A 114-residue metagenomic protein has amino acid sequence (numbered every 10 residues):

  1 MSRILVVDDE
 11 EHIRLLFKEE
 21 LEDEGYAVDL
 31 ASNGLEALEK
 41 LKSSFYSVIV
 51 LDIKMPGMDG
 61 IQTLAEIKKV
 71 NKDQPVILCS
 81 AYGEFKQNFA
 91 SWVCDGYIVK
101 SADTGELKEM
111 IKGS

Functional and structural regions predicted by a protein language model:
V7-D8, A31, I49: Conserved sequence signature across two-component system core domains
E11-D29: Two-component/phosphorelay signaling modules centered on CheY-like receiver
L30-E39, G60: Helix N-cap/capping motif at the beta->alpha junctions
E39, I61-K72: Short amphipathic alpha-helix used as the core "switch/output" element in two-component signaling
D52: Active-site residues of response regulator receiver
M55: Receiver (REC) domain active-site loop signature in two-component systems and cognate sites in sensor histidine kinases
Q62, Y82-K100, G105-E109: Alpha4 helix (beta4-alpha4-beta5 surface) of REC/receiver domains from two-component response regulators
